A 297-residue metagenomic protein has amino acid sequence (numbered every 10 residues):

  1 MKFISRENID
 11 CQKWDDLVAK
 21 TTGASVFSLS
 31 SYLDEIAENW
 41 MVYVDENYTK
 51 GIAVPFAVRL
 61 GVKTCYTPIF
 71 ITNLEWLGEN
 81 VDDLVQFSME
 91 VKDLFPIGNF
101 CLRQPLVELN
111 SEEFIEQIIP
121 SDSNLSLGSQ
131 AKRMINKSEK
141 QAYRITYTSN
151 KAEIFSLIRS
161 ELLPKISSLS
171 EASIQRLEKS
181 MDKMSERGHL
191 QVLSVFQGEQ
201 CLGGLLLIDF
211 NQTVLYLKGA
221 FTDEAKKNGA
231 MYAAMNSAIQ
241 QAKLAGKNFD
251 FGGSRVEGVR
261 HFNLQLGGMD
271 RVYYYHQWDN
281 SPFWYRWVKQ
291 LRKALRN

Functional and structural regions predicted by a protein language model:
M1-N47, V54-G61, R103-K226: A conserved beta-strand-loop-helix scaffold within acyl/acetyltransferase catalytic domains
D15, L33, L84-K92, I135 (+3 more regions): Short amphipathic alpha-helical segments and helix-helix/interface helices
E38-W40, F95-I97, L190, L244-K247: Short, high-confidence coil segments that cap the C-terminus of an alpha-helix and link into the following beta-strand
F56-L60, P105-S126, Y147, N248-N297: Active-site/acyl-donor-binding loops of N-acyltransferases
V58-N73: Conserved acyl-donor/pantetheine-binding loop and adjacent beta-alpha core of acyl/acetyltransferases and related
T72-N80, E224: The substrate-binding groove and active-site-proximal loops of carbohydrate-active enzymes, especially glycoside
V81-F114: Non-catalytic accessory segments adjacent to catalytic cores
V85-Q86, K183-R286: Aromatic (often tryptophan-rich) hydrophobic motifs at membrane interfaces
